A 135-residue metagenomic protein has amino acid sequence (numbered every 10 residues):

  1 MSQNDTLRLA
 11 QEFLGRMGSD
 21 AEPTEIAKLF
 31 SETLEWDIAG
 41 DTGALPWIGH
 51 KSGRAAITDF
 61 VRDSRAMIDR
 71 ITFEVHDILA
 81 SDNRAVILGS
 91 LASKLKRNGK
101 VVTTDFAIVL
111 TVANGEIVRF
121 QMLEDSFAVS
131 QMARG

Functional and structural regions predicted by a protein language model:
S2-D5, R62-G135: A beta-strand edge to alpha-helix "cap/lid" segment located at domain peripheries
S2-E35: Short acidic-aromatic low-complexity motifs
R8, S52-A56, D105: A general alpha-helical scaffold signature found inside nucleotide-binding enzyme cores
F13, I26, L34, G53 (+4 more regions): Hydrophobic pocket/interface hotspot
R16, W47, R119: Short, flexible active-site loop motifs that bind/organize anionic cofactors or intermediates
E22, A56, D125-A128: Residue-level recognition of oxygen-bearing side chains
S31-D77, D82: A solvent-exposed, acidic/Ser-Thr-rich amphipathic alpha-helical stretch
